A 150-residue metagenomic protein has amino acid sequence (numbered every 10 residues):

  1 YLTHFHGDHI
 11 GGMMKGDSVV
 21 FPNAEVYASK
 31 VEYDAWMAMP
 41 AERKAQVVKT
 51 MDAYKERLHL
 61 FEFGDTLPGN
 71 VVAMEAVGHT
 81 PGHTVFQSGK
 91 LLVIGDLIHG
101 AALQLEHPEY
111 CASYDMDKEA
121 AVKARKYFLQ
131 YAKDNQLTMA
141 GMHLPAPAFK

Functional and structural regions predicted by a protein language model:
Y1-H9, H79, H83, H143: Histidine-centered divalent metal-coordination motifs
Y1-Y27: Active-site metal-binding motif and surrounding structural segment of the metallo-beta-lactamase
T3, A28-S29, G78, V93-D96 (+1 more regions): Active-site flanking residues adjacent to catalytic metal/cofactor-binding acidic residues
G12-K15, P40, L105-H107, K150: Short amphipathic alpha-helical segments
K15-S18, V85-L92: Short amphipathic alpha-helices and their capping/turn segments at secondary-structure boundaries
V20-E75, T80, A120-Y127, A132-Q136: Metallo-beta-lactamase
K90-K150: Cap/insert and terminal regions of metallo-dependent hydrolase folds
